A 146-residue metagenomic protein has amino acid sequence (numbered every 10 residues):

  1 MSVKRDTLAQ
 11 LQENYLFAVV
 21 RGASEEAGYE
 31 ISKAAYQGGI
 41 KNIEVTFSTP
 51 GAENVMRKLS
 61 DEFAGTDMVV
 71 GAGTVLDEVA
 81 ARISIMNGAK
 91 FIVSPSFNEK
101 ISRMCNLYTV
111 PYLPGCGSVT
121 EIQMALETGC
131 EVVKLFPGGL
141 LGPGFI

Functional and structural regions predicted by a protein language model:
M1-N87, L107: Conserved N-terminal beta1-alpha1 strand-loop-helix module at the mouth
G51, V79, I85-I146: Conserved anion-binding
